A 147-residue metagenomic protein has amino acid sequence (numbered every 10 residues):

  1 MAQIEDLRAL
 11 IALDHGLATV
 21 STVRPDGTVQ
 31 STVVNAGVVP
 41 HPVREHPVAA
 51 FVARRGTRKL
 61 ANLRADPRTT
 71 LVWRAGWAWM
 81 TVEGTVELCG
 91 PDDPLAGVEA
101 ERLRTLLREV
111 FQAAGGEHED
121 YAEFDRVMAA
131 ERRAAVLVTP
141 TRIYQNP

Functional and structural regions predicted by a protein language model:
M1-T19: Short, basic/aromatic recognition patches
A2, A78-P147: Charged, gly/pro-rich active-site loop segments
L10, D26, R74-G76, R126-M128: Generic marker of residues within folded, mature protein domains
L10-I11, L63, V110, V138: A generic structural signal for nonpolar/aromatic side chains embedded in well-ordered alpha-helices
L13-D14, A65-D66, A130-R132: Structured helix-beta-strand junction loops
H15-R55, A61, T69-W73, T81-T85: Short beta-strand segments
A65-T69, Q112: Short, intrinsically disordered, mixed-charge
